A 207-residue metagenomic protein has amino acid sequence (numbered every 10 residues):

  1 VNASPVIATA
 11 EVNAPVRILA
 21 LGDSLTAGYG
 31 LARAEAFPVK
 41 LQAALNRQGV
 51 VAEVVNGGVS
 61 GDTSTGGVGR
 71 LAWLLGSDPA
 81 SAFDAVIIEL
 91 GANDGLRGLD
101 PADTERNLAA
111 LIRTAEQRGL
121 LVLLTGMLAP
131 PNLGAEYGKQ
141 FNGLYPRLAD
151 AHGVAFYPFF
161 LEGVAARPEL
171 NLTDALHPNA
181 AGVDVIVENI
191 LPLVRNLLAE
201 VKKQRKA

Functional and structural regions predicted by a protein language model:
N2-D62, R70-A82: Serine-esterase "nucleophile elbow" of acetyl-processing enzymes
V68-A207: Alpha-helical cap/lid subdomain in secreted, periplasmic, or secretory-pathway luminal O-acyl-processing enzymes
